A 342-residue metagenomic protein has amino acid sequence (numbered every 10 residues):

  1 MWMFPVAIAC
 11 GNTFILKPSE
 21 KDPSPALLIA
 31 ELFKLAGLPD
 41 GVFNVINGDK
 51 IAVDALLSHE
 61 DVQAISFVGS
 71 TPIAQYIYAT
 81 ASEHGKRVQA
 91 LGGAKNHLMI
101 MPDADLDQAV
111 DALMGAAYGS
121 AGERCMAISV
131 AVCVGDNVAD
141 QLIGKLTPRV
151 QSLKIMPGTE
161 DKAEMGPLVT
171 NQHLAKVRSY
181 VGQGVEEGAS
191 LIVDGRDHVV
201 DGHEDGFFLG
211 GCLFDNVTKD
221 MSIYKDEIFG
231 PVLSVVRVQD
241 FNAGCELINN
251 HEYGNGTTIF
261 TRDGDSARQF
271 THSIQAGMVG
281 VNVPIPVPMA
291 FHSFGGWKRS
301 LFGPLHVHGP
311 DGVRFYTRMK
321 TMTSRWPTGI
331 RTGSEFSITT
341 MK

Functional and structural regions predicted by a protein language model:
M1-D111, V238, G303: Rossmann-like NAD(P) dinucleotide-binding subdomain of oxidoreductase/dehydrogenase enzymes
I8, I15, N44, Q89 (+5 more regions): Structural detector of well-ordered beta-strand residues that form the stable sheet scaffold of enzyme domains
T13, K21, K50, T71-P72 (+10 more regions): Gly/Ser/Thr-rich beta-alpha loop segments that engage phosphate groups in nucleotides
G37, A64, P72-T218, L247 (+3 more regions): ALDH superfamily catalytic-core signature
L38, V62, M99, K154 (+3 more regions): Conserved C-terminal structural/oligomerization subdomain of aldehyde/semialdehyde dehydrogenase
D49, V68, A116, T261 (+1 more regions): Conserved residues at the C-terminal ends of beta-strands
A55-L56, A112, L247, F270: CheY-like receiver
